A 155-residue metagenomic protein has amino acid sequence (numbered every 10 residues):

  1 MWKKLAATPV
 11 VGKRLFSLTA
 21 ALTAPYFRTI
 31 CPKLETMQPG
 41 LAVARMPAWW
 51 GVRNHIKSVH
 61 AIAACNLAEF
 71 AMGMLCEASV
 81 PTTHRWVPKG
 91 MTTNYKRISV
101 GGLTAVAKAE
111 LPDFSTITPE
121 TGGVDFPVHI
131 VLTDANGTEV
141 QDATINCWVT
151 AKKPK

Functional and structural regions predicted by a protein language model:
M1-R45: Non-catalytic linker/capping segments at the edges of enzyme domains
M1-V10, S99-V100, E110-K155: HotDog/MaoC-like acyl-thioester-processing domains
T29-I30, E35-M37, L41-P47, V59 (+4 more regions): Soluble, non-transmembrane catalytic domains of enzymes that act on hydrophobic metabolites at membranes
I30, G40-A42, H84-M91, G101-L103 (+2 more regions): A generic structural signal for short beta-strands and their flanking turns/coil linkers
K33, T92-N94, V106-K108, V131 (+1 more regions): Residues located in well-ordered beta-strands
P47-G73: Hot-dog-fold acyl-thioester-processing enzymes
L75-L111: Hydrophobic beta-strand-centered segment that forms part of the acyl-chain substrate-binding groove
